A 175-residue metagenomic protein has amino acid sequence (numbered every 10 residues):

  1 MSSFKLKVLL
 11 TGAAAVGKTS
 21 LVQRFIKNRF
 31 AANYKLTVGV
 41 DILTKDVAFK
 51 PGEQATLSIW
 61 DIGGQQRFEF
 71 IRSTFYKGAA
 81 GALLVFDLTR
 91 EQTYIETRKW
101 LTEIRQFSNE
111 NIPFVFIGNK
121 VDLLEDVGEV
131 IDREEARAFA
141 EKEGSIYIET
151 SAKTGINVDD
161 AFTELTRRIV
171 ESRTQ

Functional and structural regions predicted by a protein language model:
M1-Q175: TRAFAC-class small GTPase G-domain
